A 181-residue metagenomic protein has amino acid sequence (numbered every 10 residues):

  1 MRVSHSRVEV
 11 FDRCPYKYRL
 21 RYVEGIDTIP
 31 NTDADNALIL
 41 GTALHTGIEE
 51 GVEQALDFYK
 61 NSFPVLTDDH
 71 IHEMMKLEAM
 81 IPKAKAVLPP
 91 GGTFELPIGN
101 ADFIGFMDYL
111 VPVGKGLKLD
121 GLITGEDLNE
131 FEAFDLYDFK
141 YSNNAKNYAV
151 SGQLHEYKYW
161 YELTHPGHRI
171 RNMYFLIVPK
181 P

Functional and structural regions predicted by a protein language model:
M1-E130: Metal-dependent nuclease catalytic cores that hydrolyze phosphodiester bonds in DNA/RNA, characterized by
L96-P181: Mg2+/Mn2+-dependent nuclease catalytic core
